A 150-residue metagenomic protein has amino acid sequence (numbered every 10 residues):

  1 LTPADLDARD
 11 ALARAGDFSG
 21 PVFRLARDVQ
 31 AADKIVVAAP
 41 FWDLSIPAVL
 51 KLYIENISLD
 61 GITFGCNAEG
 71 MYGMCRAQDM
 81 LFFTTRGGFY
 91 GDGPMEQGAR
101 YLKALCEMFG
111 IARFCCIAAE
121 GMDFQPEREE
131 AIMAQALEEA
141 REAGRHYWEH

Functional and structural regions predicted by a protein language model:
L1-A39, L44-E55, L59, E138-H150: N-terminal beta1-alpha1-beta2 submodule of the flavodoxin-like/Rossmannoid cofactor-binding fold
P21-R24, C66-G70: A generic local structural motif
D28-D33, Q78, M108-F114: A structural motif corresponding to the C-terminal end of an alpha-helix and its immediate exit/capping segment
V36, L81-F83, C115-I117: Hydrophobic/aromatic beta-strand patches that form the interior of the parallel beta-sheet core in alpha/beta enzyme
F41, R86, E120: Residue-level signal for short, function-critical loop segments
D60-G65, A112-R113: Short, structured loop/turn "capping" segments at alpha-beta junctions
N67-F109: Short, glycine-/small-residue-rich phosphate/pyrophosphate-handling segment
D92-H150: Glycine-rich phosphate/pyrophosphate-binding loop and the adjoining helix
